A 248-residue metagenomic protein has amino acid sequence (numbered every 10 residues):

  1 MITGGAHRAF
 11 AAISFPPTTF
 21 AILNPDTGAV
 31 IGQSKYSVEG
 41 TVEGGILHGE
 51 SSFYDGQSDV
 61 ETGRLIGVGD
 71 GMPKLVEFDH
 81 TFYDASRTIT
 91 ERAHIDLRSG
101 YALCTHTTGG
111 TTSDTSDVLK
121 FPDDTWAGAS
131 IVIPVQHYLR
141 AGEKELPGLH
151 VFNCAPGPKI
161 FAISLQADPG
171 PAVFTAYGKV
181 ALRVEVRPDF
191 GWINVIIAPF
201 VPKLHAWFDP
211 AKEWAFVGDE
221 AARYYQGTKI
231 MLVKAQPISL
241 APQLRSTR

Functional and structural regions predicted by a protein language model:
I2-S99, K144-R248: Acidic, serine/threonine-rich low-complexity disordered tracts
A102-P147: Surface-exposed beta-loop interaction hotspot
